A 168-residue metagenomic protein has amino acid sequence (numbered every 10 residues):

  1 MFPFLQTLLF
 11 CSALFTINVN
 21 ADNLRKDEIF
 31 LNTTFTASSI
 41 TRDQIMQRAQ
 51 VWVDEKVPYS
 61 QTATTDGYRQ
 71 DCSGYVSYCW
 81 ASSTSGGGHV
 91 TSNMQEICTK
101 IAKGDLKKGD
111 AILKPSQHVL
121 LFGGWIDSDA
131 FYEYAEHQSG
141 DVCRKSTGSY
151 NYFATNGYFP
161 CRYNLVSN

Functional and structural regions predicted by a protein language model:
F2-F10: Sec-dependent signal peptide recognition, specifically the positively charged N-region followed immediately by
D22-S83: N-terminal capping segments
S38-K56, V76, I97-K103, F122 (+3 more regions): Mature, folded catalytic cores of secreted/periplasmic enzymes
T84-C143: ...with weaker cross-activation on analogous glycine-rich loops/strands in unrelated enzymes
S139-G157: A recognition module on extended beta-rich or small alphabeta surfaces enriched in W/G with H and D/E
Y152-N168: Low-complexity, Gly/Ser/Thr/Pro-rich intrinsically disordered linker/tail segments
